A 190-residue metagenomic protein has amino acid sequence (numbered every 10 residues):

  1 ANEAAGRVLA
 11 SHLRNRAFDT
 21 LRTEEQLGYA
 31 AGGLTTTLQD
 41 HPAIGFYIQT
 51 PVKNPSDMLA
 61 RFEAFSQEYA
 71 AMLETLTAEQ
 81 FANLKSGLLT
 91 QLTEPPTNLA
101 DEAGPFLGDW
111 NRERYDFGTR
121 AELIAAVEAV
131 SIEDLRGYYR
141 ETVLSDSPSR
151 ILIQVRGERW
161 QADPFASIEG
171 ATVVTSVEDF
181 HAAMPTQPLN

Functional and structural regions predicted by a protein language model:
A1-N2, K53-A60, Q161-F165: Short, conserved charged micro-motifs
A1-N2, P42-A43, T119-R120: Flexible glycine/proline-enriched surface loops and loop-helix/loop-strand junctions
A1-R16, S176-N190: His/Glu-based metal-binding/catalytic segments typifying zinc-dependent metallopeptidases
A4, S11, N15, D19 (+3 more regions): Structured mid-domain segments that build the active-site/substrate or prosthetic-cofactor binding neighborhood
H12, R16, T20, T36-P96 (+1 more regions): M16/insulysin-pitrilysin zinc metalloprotease superfamily fold
L27-Y29, P42-I44, S147-I151: Envelope-exposed proteins and targeting segments
G32, P42-G45, R159-W160: Acyl-CoA-dependent O-acyltransferases
N83-N190: C-terminal regions of mature proteins
